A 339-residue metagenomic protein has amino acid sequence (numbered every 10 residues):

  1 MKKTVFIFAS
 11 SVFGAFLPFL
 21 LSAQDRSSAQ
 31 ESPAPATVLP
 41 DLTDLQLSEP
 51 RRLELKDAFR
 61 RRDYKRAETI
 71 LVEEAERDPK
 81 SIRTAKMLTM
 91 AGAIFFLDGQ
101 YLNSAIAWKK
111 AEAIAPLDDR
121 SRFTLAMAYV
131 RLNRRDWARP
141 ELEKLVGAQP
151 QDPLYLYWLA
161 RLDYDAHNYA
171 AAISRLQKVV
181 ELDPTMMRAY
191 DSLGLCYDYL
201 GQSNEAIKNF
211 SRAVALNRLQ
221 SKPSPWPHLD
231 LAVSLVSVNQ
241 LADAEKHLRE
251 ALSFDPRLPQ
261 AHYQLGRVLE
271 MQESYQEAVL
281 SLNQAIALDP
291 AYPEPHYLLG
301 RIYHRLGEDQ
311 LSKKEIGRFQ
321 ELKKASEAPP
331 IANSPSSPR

Functional and structural regions predicted by a protein language model:
L21-K86, P330-R339: N-terminal leader/linker segments that initiate helical-solenoid repeat arrays
L39, Y297-R339: Terminal, low-structured helical/coil segments at or just beyond the last alpha-helical repeat
S48, I82-A85, D119-R120, P153-L154 (+6 more regions): Helix-start (N-cap) detector for alpha-helical repeat units in TPR-like alpha-solenoids, especially tetratricopeptide
K65-R66, L97-K110, L132-K144, A166-K178 (+5 more regions): Structural signature of tandem alpha-helical TPR/SEL1-like repeats, specifically the intra-repeat loop/turn
R77-K80, I114, G147-Q149, L182 (+4 more regions): Structural marker of alpha-solenoid helical repeat scaffolds
